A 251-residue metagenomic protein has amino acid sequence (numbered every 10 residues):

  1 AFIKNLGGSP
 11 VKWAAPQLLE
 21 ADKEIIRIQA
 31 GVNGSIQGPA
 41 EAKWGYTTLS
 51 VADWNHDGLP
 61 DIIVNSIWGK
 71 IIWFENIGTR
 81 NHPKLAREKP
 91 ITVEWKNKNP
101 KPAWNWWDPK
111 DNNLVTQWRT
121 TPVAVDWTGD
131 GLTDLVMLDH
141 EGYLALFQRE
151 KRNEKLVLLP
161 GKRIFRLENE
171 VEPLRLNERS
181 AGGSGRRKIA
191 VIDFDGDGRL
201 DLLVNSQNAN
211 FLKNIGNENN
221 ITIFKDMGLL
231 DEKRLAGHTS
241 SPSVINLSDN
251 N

Functional and structural regions predicted by a protein language model:
A1, G69-K70, G142-Y143, Q207-N210: Loop/turn residues immediately N-terminal
A1, H56-S66, G129-L138, G196-N205 (+1 more regions): Acidic/hydrophobic-patterned starts of short beta strands in beta-sheet-rich repeat architectures
A1-N5, L146, I223, P242 (+1 more regions): Intrinsically disordered, low-complexity linker/propeptide segments enriched in Ser/Thr/Gly/Pro and acidic residues
K4-W44, I77-Q117, E150-S184, I215-S241: Blade-edge motifs of beta-propeller repeat domains
P39-T48, L59, L114-Q117, L132 (+1 more regions): Beta-propeller domains
G45-W54, R119-W127, G185-F194, S240-D249: Beta-propeller blade termini
L49, I62, W73-N76, P122 (+4 more regions): Hydrophobic strand positions within the blades of repeat-based beta-sheet folds
W68, I72-W73, H82, A86 (+1 more regions): Extended intrinsically disordered, low-complexity coil regions enriched in Ser, Thr, Gly, Ala and often Pro
